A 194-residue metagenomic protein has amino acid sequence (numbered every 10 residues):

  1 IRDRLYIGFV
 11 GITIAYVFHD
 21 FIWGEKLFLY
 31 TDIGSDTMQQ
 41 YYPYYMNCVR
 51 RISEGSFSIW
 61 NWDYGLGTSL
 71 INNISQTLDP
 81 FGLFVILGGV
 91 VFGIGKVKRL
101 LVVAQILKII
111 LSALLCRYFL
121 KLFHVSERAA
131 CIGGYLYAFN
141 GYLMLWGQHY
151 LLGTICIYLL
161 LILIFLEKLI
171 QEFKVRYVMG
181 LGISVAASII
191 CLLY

Functional and structural regions predicted by a protein language model:
I1-G8: N-terminal membrane topogenic signal
R4, F92-G93, H124: Short, flexible coil/linker elements and helix-boundary hinge sites characteristic of intrinsically disordered
R4, Y44-M46, Y64, A129-C131 (+1 more regions): Short hydrophobic "helix-edge" motifs at membrane interfaces and signal-peptide entry regions
G11-I12, I106, I110-F123, E127-Y194: Membrane-embedded helix bundles of polyisoprenyl
G11-S112, Y135-I157: Membrane-interface coil-to-helix junctions
